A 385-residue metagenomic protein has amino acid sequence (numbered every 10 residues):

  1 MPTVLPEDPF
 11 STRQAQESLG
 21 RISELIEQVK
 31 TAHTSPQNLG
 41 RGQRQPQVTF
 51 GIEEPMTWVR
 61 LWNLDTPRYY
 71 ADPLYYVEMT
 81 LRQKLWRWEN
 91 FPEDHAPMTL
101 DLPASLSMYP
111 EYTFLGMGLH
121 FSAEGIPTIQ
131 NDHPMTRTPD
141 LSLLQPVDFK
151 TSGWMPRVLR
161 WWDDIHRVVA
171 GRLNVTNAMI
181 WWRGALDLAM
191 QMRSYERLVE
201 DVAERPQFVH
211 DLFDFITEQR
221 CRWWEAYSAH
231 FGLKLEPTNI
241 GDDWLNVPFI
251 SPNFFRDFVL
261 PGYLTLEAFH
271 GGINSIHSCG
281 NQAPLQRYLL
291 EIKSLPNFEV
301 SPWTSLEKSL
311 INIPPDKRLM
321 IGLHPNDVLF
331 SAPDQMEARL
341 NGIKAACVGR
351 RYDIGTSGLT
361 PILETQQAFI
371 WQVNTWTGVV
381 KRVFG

Functional and structural regions predicted by a protein language model:
M1-T66, Y70-P73, K84, H95-P103 (+1 more regions): Active-site loop segments of alpha/beta catalytic cores
P6-P9, A15, P110, L115-M135: Extracytoplasmic/secretory soluble proteins
V77-E78, Q83, R87: N-terminal functional module detector in eukaryotic proteins
W86-M117: N-terminal accessory alpha/beta regions
A123-D163: A gly/proline- and charged-residue-enriched helix-loop-helix capping module
